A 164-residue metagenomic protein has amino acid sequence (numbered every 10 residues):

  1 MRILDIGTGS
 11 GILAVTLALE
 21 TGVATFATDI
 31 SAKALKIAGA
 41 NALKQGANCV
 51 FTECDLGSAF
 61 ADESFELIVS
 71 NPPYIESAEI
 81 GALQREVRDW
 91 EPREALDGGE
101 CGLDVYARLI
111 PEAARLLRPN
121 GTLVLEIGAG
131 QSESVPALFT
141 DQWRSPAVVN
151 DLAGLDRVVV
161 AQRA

Functional and structural regions predicted by a protein language model:
M1-A82: Conserved SAM/SAH cofactor-binding pocket of Class I
L4, L13, L17, L35 (+8 more regions): Generic leucine side-chain signal with a strong bias for well-ordered alpha-helical environments
L13, A38, N71, V87 (+3 more regions): Residue-level signal for inorganic ion chemistry
E20, E86, E91, E112 (+1 more regions): Acidic-residue sensor for enzyme active/binding pockets
Y74-V105: Mobile active-site "lid"/loop adjacent to the S-adenosyl-L-methionine
A78, R163-A164: Short loop segments at secondary-structure junctions
E100-Q162: Conserved Class I SAM-dependent methyltransferase catalytic core
